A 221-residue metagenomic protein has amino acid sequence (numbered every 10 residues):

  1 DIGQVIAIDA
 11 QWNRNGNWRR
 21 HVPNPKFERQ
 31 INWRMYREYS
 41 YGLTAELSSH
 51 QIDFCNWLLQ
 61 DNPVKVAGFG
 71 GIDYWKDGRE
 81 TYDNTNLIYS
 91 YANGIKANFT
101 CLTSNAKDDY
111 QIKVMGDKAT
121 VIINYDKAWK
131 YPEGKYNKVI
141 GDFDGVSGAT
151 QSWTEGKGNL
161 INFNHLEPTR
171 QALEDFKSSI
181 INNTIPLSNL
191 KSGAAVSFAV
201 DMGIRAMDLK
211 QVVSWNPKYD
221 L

Functional and structural regions predicted by a protein language model:
D1-R79, Q111, K210-V212: Predominantly a Rossmann-like dinucleotide-binding segment in NAD(P)-dependent oxidoreductases
I6-A10, K65-G68, I88-Y89, N98 (+1 more regions): Structural recognition of the beta-strand scaffold that forms the well-ordered cores of secreted hydrolase catalytic
V22, L87, Y125: Active-site substrate-recognition segment that forms the wall of the catalytic cavity or substrate channel
E46-P63, A67, I72, N84 (+1 more regions): C-terminal helical cap and adjacent loop that interface with cofactors, partners, or active-site loops
R79-T81, Y91-A92: A short catalytic or substrate-binding loop motif that flags glycine-/basic-rich loops and adjacent residues that bind
I88-N93, M115-G116: Active-site beta-strand termini and strand-to-loop segments that position acidic
N93-K96, T184-I185: Short, surface-exposed connector motifs at secondary-structure boundaries
A97, T103-S104: Phosphate/diphosphate-binding loops
